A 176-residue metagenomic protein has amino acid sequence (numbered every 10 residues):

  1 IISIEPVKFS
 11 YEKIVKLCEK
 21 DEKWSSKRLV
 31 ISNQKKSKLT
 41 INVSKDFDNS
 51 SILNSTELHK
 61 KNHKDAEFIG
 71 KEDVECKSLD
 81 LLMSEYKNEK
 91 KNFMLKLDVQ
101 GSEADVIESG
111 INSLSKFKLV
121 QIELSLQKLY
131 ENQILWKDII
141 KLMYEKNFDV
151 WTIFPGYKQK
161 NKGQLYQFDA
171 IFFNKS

Functional and structural regions predicted by a protein language model:
I1-S176: Phosphate/nucleotide-binding beta-alpha loop and adjacent structural elements of enzyme active sites
